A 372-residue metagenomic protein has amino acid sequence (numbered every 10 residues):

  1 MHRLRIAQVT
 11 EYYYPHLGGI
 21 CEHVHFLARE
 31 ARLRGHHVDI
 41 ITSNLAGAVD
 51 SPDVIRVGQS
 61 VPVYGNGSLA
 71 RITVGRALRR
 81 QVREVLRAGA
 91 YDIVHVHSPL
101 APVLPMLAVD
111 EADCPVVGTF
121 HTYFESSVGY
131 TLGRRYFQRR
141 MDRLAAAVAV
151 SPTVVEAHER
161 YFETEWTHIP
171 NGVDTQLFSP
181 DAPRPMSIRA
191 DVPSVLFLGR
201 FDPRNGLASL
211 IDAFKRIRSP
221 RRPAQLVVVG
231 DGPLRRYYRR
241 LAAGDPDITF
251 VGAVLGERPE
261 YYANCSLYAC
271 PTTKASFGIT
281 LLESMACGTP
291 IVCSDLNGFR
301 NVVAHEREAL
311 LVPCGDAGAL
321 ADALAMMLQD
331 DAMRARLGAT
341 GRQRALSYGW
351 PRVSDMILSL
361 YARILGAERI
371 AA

Functional and structural regions predicted by a protein language model:
N44, T153, G172: Carbohydrate-associated surface elements
V173-R189, E260: Acidic anion/phosphate-binding donor-loop and adjacent secondary structure in glycosyltransferase catalytic cores
S187-K215: Conserved donor-binding/catalytic core segment of Leloir-type glycosyltransferases
R236-V254: Nucleotide-activated donor-binding/catalytic signature segment of Leloir-type glycosyltransferases, i.e., the conserved
A253-V254, E260-C265, I357: Short alpha-helical donor nucleotide-sugar binding micro-motif in glycosyltransferases
T273: Aromatic "clamp/platform" in nucleotide-sugar-dependent glycosyltransferases that forms part of the donor/acceptor
P290-C293, V303: Short hydrophobic beta-strand element within catalytic cores of glycosyltransferases and related nucleotide-activated
H305-E306, L310-A317, M326-D331, L346: Conserved acidic donor-binding segment of nucleotide-sugar-dependent glycosyltransferases
